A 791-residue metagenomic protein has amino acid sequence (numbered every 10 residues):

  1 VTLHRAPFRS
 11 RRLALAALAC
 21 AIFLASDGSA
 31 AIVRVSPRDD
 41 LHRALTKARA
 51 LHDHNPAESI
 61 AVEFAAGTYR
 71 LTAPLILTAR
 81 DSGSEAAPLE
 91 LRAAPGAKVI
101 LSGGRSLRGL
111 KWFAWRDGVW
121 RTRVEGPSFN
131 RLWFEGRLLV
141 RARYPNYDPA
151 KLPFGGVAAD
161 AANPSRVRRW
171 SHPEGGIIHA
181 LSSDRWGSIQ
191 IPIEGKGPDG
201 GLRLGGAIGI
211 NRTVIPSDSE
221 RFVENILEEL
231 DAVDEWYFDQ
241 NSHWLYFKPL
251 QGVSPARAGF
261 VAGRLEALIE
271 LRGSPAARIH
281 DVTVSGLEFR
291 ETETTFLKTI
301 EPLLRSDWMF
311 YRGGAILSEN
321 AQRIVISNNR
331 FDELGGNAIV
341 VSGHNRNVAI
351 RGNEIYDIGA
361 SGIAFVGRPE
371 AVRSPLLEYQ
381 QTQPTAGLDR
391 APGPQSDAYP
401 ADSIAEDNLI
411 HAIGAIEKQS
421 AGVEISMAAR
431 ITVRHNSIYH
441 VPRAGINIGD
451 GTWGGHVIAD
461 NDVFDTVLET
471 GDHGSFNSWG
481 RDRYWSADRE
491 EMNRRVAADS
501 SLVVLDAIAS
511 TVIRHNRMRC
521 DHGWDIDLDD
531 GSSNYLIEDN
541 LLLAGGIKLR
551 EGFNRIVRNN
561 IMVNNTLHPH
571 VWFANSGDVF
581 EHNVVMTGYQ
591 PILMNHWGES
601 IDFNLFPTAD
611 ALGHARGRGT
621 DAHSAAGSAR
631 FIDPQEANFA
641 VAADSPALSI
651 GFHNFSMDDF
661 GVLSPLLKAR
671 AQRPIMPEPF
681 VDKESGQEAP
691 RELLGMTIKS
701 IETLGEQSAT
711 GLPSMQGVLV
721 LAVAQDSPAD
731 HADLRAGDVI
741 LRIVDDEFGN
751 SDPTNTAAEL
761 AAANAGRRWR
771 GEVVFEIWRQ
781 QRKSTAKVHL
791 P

Functional and structural regions predicted by a protein language model:
A14-A25: Bacterial N-terminal signal peptides
I32-R330, A371-Q395, A637-N638, L648-D682: Extracellular polysaccharide-degrading/modifying enzymes targeting complex plant/algal/animal polysaccharides
E63, R70, I76, E90-R92 (+24 more regions): Extracellular beta-strand solenoid repeats
A73-P74, E293-T299, G335-V341, G359-V366 (+10 more regions): Short glycine/acidic-rich loop motifs that flank beta-strands on beta-rich extracellular proteins
H280-E291, Q322-G336, R346-A360, V372-A391 (+9 more regions): Right-handed parallel beta-helix
M676-V718, A722-Q725, V774-E776, T785-P791: PDZ/PDZ-like peptide-tail recognition elements
E684-L693, S700-L704, V723-P728, D733-T756: Short glycine/proline-centered loop/turn elements that form peptide/ligand docking sites
A732-R735, L741-R742, N755-P791: PDZ-domain C-terminal substructure recognizer with occasional recognition of PDZ-binding tails
